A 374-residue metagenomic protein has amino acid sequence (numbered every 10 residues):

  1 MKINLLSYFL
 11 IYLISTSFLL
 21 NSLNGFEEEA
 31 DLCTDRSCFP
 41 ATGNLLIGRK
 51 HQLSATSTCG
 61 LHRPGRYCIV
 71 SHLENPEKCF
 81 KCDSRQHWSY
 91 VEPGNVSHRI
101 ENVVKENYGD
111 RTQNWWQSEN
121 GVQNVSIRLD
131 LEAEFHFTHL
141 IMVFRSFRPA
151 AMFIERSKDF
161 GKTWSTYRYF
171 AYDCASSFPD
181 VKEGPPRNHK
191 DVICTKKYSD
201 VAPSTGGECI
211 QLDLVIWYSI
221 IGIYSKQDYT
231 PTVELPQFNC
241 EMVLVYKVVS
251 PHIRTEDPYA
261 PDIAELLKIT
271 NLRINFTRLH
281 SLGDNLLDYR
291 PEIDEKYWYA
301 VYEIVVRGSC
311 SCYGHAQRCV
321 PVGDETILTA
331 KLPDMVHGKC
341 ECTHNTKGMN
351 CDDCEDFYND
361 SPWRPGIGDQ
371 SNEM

Functional and structural regions predicted by a protein language model:
K2-S22: Cleavable N-terminal signal peptides of Sec/SRP-targeted secreted and luminal proteins
L20-D130, D173, E183-I223, L235 (+1 more regions): Disordered, acidic Ser/Thr/Pro-rich linker "stalks" and the adjacent N-terminal cap of the next globular domain
N21-R63, V306-L332, C340, P362-M374: Extracellular/luminal ectodomains of metazoan preproproteins built from arrays of small disulfide-bonded modules
L53, F135-F147, I154: A short beta-strand element within beta-rich, extracytoplasmic domains of secreted/secretory-pathway proteins
L129, F137-M142, A264, K268-N271 (+1 more regions): Exposed low-complexity, polar/acidic, P/S/T/G-rich flexible segments that act as propeptides, protease-susceptible
S165-A171, A316-V320: Beta-propeller fold detector
